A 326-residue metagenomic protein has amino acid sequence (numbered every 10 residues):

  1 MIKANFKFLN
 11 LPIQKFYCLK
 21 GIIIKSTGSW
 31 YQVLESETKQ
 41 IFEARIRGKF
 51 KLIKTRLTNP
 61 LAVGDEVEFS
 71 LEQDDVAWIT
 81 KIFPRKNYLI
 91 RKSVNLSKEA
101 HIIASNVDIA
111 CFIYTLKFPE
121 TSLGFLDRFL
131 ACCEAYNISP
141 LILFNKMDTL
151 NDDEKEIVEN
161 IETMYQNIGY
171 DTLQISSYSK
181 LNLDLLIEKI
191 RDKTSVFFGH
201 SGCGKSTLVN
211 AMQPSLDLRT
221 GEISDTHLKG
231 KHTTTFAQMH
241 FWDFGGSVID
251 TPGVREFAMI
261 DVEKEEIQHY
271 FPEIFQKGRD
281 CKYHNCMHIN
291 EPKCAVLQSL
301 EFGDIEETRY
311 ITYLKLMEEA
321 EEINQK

Functional and structural regions predicted by a protein language model:
I2, F6-L123: N-terminal accessory targeting/assembly segments
Y17, S29, R56-Q73, I82-I103 (+3 more regions): Helix-rich effector regions associated with P-loop NTPase G domains
T38, D127-F129, E265: Short, solvent-exposed amphipathic alpha-helical segments in soluble enzyme and RNA/protein-processing domains
K98-T172, I289-A320: Conserved C-terminal guanine-recognition region of P-loop GTPase G domains, centered on the G4
E120, L150-N151, L181, R255-A258: Catalytic P-loop NTPase motifs of RecA-like helicase/translocase cores
T149-C203: Canonical P-loop GTPase G-domain recognition
S206-L218: A conserved segment at the C-terminal end of the G1
